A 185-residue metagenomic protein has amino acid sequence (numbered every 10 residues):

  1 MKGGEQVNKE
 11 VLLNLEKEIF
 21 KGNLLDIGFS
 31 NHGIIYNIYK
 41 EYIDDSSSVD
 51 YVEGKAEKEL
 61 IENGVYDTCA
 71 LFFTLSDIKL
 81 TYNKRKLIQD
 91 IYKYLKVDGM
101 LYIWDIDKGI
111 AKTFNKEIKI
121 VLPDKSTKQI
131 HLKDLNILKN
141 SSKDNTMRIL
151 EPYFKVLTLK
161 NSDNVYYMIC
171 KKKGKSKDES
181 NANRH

Functional and structural regions predicted by a protein language model:
K2-N23: Conserved alpha-helix/loop element of class I SAM-dependent methyltransferases that forms part of the SAM/SAH-binding
N14, N31-D44: Conserved SAM-binding loop of SAM-dependent methyltransferases across substrates and taxa, primarily the Class I
I19-G33: Conserved class I S-adenosyl-L-methionine
E59-L71: A short acidic, Gly/Pro-enriched loop at the edge of an enzyme's catalytic core that lines a small-molecule cofactor
R85-V97: A short glycine-rich, Lys/Arg-flanked "PGG" loop and its adjoining helix->strand segment in the class I
D98-I106: Conserved beta-strand signature within the Rossmann-like core of class I S-adenosyl-L-methionine
I106-Y153: C-terminal alpha-helical "lid/dimerization" subdomain adjacent to the S-adenosyl-L-methionine
M147-H185: Core SAM-dependent methyltransferase catalytic element
